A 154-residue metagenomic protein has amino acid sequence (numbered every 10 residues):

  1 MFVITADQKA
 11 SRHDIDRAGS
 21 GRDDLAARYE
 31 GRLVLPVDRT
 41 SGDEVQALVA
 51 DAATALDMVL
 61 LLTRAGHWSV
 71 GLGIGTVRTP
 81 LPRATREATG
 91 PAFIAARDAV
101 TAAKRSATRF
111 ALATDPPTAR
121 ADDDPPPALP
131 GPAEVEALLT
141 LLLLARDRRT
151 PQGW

Functional and structural regions predicted by a protein language model:
M1-W154: Regulatory and interdomain segments flanking nucleotide-handling catalytic cores in signaling/defense enzymes
